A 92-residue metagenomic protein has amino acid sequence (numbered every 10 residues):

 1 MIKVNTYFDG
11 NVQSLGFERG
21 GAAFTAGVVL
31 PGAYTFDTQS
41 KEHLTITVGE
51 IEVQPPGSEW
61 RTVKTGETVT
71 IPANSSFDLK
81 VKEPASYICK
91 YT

Functional and structural regions predicted by a protein language model:
M1-R19: Transition segment at domain starts
G10, G57-F77: Short acidic-glycine-tyrosine-enriched beta hairpin
G10, R19-Q39, T70-A73: Conserved short histidine dyad/triad with adjacent acidic residue
G21-A22, S58, N74, P84: Glycine-centered tight beta-turn/hairpin loop motif at sheet-sheet or coil-to-beta transitions
S40-E52: Glycine- and acidic-residue-biased ligand/ion/polar-headgroup-sensing regions
A73-T92: Ligand-binding loop in jelly-roll beta-barrel domains
